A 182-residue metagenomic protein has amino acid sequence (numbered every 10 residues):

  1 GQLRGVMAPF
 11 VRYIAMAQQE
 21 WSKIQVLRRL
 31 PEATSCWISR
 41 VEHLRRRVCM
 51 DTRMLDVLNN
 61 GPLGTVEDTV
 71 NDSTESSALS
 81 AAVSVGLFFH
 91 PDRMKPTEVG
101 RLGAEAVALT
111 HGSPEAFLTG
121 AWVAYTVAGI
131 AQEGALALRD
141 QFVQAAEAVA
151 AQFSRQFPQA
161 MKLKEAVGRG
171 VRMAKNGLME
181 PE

Functional and structural regions predicted by a protein language model:
G1-E182: Structured, active/binding-site neighborhoods that engage oxygen-rich ligands
